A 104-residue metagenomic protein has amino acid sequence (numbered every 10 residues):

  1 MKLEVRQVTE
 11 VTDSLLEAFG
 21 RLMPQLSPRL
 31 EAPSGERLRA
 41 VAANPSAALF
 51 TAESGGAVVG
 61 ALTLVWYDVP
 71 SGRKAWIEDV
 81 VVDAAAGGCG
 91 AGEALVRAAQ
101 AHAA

Functional and structural regions predicted by a protein language model:
M1-D13: Conserved N-terminal entry element of GNAT/NAT acetyltransferase domains
E10, Y67-V69: Short polar/acidic secondary-structure junctions
A18-R21, R37, A94, A98: Alpha-helical elements of Rossmann-like donor-binding domains used by nucleotide-donor carbohydrate transfer enzymes
P28-L49: Active-site rim helix/loop that mediates acceptor-substrate recognition in acyltransferases
N44-S46, G55-A57, V69-P70: Short strand-connecting beta-turns/loops that link adjacent beta-strands
T51, A57-W66, W76, V81: Conserved beta-strand in the GNAT
S71-A75, G87: Conserved acyl-donor/pantetheine-binding loop and adjacent beta-alpha core of acyl/acetyltransferases and related
V82, G88-A101: Conserved acetyl-CoA-binding loop-helix of GNAT-fold acetyltransferases
